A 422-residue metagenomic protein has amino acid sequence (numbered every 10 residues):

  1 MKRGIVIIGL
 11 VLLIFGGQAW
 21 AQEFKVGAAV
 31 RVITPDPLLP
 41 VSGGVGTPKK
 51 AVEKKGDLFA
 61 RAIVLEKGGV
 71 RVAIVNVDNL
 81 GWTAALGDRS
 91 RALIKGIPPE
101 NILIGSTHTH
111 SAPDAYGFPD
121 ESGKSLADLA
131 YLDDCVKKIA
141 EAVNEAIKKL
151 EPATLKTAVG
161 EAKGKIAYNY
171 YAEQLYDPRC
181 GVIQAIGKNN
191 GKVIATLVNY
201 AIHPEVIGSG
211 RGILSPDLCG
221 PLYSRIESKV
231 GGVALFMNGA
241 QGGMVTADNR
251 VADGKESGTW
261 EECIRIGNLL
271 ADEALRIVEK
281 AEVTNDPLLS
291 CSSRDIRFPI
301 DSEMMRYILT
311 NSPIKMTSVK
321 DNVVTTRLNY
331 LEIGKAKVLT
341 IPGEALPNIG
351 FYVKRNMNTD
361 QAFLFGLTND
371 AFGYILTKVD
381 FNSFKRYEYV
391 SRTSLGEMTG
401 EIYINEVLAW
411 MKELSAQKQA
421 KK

Functional and structural regions predicted by a protein language model:
M1-G4: Positively charged n-region of N-terminal signal peptides that target proteins for export
V6-I7, I97: N-terminal hydrophobic alpha-helix used for membrane targeting or insertion
I7-G16: Bacterial N-terminal signal peptides
G17-A21: Sec/Tat signal peptide C-region and signal peptidase I cleavage site
Q22-R265, V278, T284-K422: Conserved beta-alpha junction segments in alpha/beta enzyme cores
